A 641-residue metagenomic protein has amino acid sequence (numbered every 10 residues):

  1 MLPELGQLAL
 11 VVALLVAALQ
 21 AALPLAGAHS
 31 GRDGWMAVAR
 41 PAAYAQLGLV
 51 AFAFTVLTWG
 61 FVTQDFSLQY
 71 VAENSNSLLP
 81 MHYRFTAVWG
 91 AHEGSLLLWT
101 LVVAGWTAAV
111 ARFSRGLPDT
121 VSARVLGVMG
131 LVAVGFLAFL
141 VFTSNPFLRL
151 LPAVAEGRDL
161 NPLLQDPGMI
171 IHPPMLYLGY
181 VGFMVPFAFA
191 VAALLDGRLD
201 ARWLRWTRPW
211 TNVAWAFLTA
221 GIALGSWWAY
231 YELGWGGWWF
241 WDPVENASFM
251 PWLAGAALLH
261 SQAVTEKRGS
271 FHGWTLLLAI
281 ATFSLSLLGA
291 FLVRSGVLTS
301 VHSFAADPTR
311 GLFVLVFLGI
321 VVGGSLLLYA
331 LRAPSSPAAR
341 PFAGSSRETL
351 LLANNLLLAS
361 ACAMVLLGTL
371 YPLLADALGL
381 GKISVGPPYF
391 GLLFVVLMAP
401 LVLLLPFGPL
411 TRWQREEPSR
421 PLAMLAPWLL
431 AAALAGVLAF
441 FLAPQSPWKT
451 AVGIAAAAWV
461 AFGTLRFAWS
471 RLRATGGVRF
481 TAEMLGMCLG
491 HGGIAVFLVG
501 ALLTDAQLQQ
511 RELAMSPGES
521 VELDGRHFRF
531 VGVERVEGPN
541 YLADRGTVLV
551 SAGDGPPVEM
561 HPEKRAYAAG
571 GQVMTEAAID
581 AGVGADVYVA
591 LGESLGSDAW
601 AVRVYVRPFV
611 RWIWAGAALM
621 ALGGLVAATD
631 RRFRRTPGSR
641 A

Functional and structural regions predicted by a protein language model:
M1-A9, G31-A37, W59-E93, N145-P173 (+10 more regions): Membrane-interface interhelical loops and short amphipathic "cap" helices that link adjacent transmembrane segments
M1-D33, V50-F52, F66, P243-P251 (+6 more regions): Contiguous transmembrane helix-bundle modules in multi-pass membrane proteins
V11-L25, R32, S95-S226: A conserved hydrophobic secondary-structure block that centers on an alpha-helix together with its immediately flanking
A22-P41, F66-Y70, V102-L126, L150 (+6 more regions): Membrane-interfacial helix termini and the short, flexible loops that connect transmembrane helices in multi-pass
V50-L79, T86-A111, F139-R149, F249 (+4 more regions): Transmembrane-helix bundle segments that line or gate the permeation/cavity pathway in multi-pass membrane proteins
F85-L101, Q165-Y180, F317-G323, L392-L403: Hydrophobic alpha-helical transmembrane segments
P174, V181-V191, R202-S261, W274 (+8 more regions): Extended, hydrophobic alpha-helical segments in both membrane/secreted and soluble proteins
L513-R603: Soluble non-transmembrane domains of integral membrane proteins
